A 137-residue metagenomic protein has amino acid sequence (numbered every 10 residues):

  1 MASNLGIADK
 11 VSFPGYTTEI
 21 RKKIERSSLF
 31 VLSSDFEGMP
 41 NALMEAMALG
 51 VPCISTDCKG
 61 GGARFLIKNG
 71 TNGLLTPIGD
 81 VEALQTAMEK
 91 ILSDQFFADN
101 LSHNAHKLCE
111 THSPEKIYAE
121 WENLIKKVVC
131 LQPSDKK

Functional and structural regions predicted by a protein language model:
M1-G15: Nucleotide-activated donor-binding/catalytic signature segment of Leloir-type glycosyltransferases, i.e., the conserved
Y16, D35: Aromatic "clamp/platform" in nucleotide-sugar-dependent glycosyltransferases that forms part of the donor/acceptor
R21, P40, M44-A48, R64-F65 (+1 more regions): Short alpha-helical segment that forms part of, or immediately flanks, the ligand-binding pocket in carbohydrate-active
S28, G50: A short alpha->beta transition loop at the rim of the catalytic pocket in nucleotide-sugar-dependent
P52-D57: Short hydrophobic beta-strand element within catalytic cores of glycosyltransferases and related nucleotide-activated
K68-G70, L74-V81, K90-Q95, E110: Conserved acidic donor-binding segment of nucleotide-sugar-dependent glycosyltransferases
A83, K90, F97-T111, E120-N123: A short, well-ordered alpha-helix in the C-terminal region of glycosyltransferases
P114-K137: C-terminal alpha-helical cap of glycosyltransferases
